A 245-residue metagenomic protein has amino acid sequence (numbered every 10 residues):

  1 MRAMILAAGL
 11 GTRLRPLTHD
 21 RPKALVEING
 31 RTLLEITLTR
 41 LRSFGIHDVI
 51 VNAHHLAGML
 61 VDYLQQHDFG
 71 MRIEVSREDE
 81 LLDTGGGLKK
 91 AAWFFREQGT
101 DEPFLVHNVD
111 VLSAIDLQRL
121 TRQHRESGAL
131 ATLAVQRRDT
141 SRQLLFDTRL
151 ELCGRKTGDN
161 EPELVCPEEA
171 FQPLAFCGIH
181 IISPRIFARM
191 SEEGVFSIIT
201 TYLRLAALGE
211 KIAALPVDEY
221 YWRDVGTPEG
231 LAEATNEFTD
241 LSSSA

Functional and structural regions predicted by a protein language model:
R2-I5, R13, E27, R31-N108 (+4 more regions): Conserved N-terminal catalytic core of the sugar/cofactor nucleotidyltransferase
A8, A53-H54, V109, Q136 (+1 more regions): Cofactor-binding loop segments of dinucleotide-utilizing enzymes, especially the Rossmann-like FAD- and NAD(P)+-binding
H19-K23: Short alpha-helical oligomerization interface
I46, F104-L105, L112, Q118-R125 (+2 more regions): Catalytic-core segments of class I nucleotidyltransferases/pyrophosphorylases that form NMP-activated intermediates
S127-R137: A short, conserved acidic/glycine-rich loop-to-beta-strand motif that forms the donor nucleotide-sugar/metal
L145-D147: Short beta-strand-to-turn element immediately C-terminal to the catalytic PLP-Schiff-base lysine in fold type I
